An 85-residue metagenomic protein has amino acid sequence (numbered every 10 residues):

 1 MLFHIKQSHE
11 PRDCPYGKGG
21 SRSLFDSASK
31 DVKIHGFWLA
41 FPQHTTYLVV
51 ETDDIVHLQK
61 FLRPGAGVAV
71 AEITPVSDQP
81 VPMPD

Functional and structural regions predicted by a protein language model:
M1-D85: Conserved, structured core segments of small domains
